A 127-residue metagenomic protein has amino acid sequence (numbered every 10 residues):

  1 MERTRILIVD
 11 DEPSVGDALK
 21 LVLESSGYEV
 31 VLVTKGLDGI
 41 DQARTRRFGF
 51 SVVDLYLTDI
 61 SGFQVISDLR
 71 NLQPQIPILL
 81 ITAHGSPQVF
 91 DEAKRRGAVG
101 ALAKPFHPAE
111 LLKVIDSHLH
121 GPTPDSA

Functional and structural regions predicted by a protein language model:
G16, T58: The feature encodes the CheY-like receiver
D17-S25: Charged docking surfaces used in two-component/phosphorelay signaling
G27-T34, Q42: Short hydrophobic/Thr-rich beta-strand motif most characteristic of the beta2 strand and flanking loop of CheY-like
K35-D38, S61-Q64: Acidic catalytic/metal-coordinating carboxylates
R46-V52, L57: Active-site beta3 strand of CheY-like receiver
Q64, G85-G100, K113: Alpha4 helix (beta4-alpha4-beta5 surface) of REC/receiver domains from two-component response regulators
K104: A Lys-centered signature of the CheY-like receiver
